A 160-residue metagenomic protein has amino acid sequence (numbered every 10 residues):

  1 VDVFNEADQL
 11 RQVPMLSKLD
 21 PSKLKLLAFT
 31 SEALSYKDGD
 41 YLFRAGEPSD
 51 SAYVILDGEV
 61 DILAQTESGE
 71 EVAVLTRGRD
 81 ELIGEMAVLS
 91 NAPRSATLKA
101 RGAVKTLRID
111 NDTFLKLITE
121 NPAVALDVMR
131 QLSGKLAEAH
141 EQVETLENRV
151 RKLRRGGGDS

Functional and structural regions predicted by a protein language model:
V1-S160: Cytosolic regulatory regions built on CNB/CRP/Popeye-like sensor folds
